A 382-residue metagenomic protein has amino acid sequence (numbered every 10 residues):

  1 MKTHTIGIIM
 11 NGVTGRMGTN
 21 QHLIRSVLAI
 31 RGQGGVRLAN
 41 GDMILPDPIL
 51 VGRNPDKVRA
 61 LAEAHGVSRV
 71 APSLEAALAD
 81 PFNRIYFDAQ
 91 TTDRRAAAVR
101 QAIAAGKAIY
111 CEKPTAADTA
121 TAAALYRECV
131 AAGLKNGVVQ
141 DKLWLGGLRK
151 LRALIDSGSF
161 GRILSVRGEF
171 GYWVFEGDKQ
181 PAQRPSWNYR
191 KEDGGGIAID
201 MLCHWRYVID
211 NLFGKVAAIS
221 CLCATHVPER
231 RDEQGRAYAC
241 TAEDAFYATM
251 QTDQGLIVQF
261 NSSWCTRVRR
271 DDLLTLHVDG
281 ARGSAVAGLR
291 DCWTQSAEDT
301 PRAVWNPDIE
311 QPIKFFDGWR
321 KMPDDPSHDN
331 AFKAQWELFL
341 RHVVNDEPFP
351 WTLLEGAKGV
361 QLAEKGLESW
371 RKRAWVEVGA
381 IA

Functional and structural regions predicted by a protein language model:
M1-H65: N-terminal Rossmann-like dinucleotide-binding module
T3, L134, G161-S165, E368-A382: C-terminal capping/lid region of NAD(P)-dependent oxidoreductase domains
R69-P81: Short acidic low-complexity segments
R84-I85, T91, A96-L143, G158: Beta-strand-loop-alpha-helix segment that lines the small-molecule cofactor/substrate pocket of alpha/beta enzymes
D88-A89, T252, N261, G280: Short, well-ordered coil/turn residues at beta-beta hairpins and beta-strand->alpha-helix junctions within
C111, N136-V138, R167, F260 (+1 more regions): Hydrophobic residues in well-ordered beta-strands that form the structural core
K142-C240, R373: Predominantly a Rossmann-like dinucleotide-binding segment in NAD(P)-dependent oxidoreductases
R231-E233, Y238-A239, Y247, Q251-T252 (+3 more regions): C-terminal glycine/acidic-rich active-site capping loop/insertion
